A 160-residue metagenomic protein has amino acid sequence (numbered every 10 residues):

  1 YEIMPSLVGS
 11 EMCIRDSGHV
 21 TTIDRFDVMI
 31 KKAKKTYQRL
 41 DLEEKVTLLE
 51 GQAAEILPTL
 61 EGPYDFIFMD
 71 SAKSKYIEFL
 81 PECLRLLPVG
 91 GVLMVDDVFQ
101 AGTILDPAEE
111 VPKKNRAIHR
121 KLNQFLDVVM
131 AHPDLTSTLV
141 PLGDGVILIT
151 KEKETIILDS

Functional and structural regions predicted by a protein language model:
Y1-G9, I14: Single conserved hydrophobic/aromatic residue that forms the stacking wall/gate of nucleotide- or nucleobase-binding
I14-R15, L60, L87, G91: A generic alpha-to-beta junction signature in SAM-dependent methyltransferases
G18, E43-V46, V89-G91: Short acidic capping loops at alpha-helix termini that bridge into adjacent secondary structure
H19-D24: Conserved SAM-binding motif I beta-strand of class I
F26, I30-G62, S74: S-adenosyl-L-methionine
G62-M69, V92: Short SAM/SAH-binding signature in class I
K75-S160: C-terminal substrate-binding/active-site "lid" region of AdoMet-derived donor-dependent transferases
